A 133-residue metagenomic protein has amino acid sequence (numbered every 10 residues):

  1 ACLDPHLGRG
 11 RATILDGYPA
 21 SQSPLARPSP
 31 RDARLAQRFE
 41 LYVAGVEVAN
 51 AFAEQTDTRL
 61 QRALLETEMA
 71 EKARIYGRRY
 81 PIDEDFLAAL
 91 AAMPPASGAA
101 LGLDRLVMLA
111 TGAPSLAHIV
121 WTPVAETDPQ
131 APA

Functional and structural regions predicted by a protein language model:
A1-A133: A translation/RNA-centric and nucleic-acid-associated enzymatic feature enriched in Class II aminoacyl-tRNA synthetases
